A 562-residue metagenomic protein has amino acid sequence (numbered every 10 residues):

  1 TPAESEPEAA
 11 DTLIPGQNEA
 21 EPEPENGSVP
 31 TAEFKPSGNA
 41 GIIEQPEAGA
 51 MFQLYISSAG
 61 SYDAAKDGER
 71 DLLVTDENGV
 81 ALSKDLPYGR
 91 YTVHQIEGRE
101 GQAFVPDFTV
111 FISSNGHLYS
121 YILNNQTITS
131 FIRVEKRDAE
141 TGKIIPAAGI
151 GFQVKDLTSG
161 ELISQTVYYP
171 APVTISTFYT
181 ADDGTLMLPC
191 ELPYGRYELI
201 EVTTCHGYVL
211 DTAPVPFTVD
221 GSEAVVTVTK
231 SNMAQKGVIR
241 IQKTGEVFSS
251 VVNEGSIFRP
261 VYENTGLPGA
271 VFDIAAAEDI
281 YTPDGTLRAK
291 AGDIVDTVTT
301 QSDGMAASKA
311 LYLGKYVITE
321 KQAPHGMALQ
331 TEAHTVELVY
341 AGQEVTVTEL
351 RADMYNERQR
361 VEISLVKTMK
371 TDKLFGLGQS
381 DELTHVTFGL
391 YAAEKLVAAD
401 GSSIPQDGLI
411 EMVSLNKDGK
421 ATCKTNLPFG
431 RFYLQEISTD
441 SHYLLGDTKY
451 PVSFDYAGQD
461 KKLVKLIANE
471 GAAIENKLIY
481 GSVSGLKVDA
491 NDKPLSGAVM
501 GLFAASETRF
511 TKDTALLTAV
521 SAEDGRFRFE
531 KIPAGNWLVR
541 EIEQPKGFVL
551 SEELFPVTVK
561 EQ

Functional and structural regions predicted by a protein language model:
T1-Q562: Solvent-exposed loop/turn and edge beta-strand elements of beta-rich ligand-binding domains
